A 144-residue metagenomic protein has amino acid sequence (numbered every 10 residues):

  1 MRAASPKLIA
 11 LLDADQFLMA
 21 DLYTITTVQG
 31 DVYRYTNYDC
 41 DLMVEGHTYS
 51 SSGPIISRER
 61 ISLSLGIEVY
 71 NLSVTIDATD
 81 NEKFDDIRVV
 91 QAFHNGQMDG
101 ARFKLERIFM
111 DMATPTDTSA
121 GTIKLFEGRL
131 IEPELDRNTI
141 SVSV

Functional and structural regions predicted by a protein language model:
M1-V144: Juxtamembrane "anchor/assembly" segments of surface/extracellular structural proteins
